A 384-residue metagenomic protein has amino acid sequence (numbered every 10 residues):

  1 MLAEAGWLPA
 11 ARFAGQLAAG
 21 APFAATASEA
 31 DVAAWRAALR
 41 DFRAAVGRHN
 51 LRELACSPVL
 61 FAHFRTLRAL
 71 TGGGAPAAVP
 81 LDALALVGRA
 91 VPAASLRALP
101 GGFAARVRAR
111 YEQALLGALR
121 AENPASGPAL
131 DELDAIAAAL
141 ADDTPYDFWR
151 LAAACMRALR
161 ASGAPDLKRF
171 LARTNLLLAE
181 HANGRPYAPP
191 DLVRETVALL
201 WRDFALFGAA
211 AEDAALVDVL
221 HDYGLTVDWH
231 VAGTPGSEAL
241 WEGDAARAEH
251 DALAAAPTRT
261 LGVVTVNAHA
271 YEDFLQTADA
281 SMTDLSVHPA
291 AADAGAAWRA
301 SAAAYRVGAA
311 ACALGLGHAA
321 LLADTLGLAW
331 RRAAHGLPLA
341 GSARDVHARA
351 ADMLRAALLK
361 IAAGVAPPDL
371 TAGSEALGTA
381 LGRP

Functional and structural regions predicted by a protein language model:
M1-P384: Extended, low-complexity, amphipathic alpha-helical coiled-coil/linker regions that act as scaffolds and localization
